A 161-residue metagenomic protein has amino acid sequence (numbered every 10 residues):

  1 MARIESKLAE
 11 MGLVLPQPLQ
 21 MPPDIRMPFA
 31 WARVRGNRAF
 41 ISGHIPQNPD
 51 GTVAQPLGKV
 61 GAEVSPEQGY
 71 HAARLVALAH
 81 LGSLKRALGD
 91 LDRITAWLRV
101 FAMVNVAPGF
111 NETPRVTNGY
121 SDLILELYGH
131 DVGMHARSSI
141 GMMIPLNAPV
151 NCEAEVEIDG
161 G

Functional and structural regions predicted by a protein language model:
M1-L78, G82-L98, V106-G161: N-terminal presequence-like segments and the immediate start of the first folded domain
